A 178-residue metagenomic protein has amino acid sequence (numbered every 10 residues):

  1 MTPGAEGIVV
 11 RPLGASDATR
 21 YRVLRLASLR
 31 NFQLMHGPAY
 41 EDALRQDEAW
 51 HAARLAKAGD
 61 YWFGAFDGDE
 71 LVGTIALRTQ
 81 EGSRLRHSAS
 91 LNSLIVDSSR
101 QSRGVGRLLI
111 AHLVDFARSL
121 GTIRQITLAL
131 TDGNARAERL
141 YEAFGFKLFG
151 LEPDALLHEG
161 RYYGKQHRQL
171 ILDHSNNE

Functional and structural regions predicted by a protein language model:
T2-G7, L13-A15, R161-E178: Terminal substrate-recognition subdomain of acyl/acetyltransferases
A15-S16, R22-V23, A27-S93, D97-S99 (+3 more regions): Acetyl-CoA-dependent GNAT
D97-S99, R103, D132-G133: Active-site acidic-Proline motif in GNAT/NAT acetyltransferases
A117-A129: Conserved GNAT acetyl-CoA-binding A-motif
I126-E138, A155-E159: Conserved beta-strand-loop-alpha-helix junction that forms the acyl-donor binding cleft
Y141, F146: Conserved active-site tyrosine of GNAT-family acetyltransferases
